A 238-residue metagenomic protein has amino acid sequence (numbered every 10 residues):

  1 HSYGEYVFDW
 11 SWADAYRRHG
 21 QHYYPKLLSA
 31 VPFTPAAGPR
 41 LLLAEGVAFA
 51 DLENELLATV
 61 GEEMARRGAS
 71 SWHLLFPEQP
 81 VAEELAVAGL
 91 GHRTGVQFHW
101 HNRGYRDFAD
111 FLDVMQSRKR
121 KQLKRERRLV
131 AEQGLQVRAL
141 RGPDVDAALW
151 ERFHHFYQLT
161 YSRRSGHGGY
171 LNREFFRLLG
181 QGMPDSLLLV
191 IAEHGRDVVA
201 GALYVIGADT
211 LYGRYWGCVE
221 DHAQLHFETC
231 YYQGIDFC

Functional and structural regions predicted by a protein language model:
H1-C238: N-acyltransferase acceptor-side catalytic subdomain
